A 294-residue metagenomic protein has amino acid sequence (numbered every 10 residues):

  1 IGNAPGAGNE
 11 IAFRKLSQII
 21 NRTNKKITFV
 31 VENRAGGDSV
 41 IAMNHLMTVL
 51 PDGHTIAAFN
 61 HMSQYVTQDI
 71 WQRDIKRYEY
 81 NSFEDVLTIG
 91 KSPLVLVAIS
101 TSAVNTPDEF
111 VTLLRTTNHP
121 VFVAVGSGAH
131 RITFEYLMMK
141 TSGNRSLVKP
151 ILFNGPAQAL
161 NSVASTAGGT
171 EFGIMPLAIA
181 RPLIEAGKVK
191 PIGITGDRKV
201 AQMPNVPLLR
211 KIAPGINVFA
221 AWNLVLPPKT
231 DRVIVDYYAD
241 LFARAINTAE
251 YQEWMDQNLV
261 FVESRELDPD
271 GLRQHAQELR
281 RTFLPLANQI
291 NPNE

Functional and structural regions predicted by a protein language model:
I1-N81, G126-H130, K140-I174, A178 (+3 more regions): N-terminal (or domain-start) structured segment
E10-Q18, R131-E135, M203, Q252 (+1 more regions): Short, surface-exposed alpha-helical segments at coil->helix boundaries
I19-T23, H45-T55, Q68-Q158, L209-P214 (+1 more regions): Hinge/capping helix and adjacent helix->loop/strand transition within the periplasmic-binding protein
N60-H61, S100, P176-A178, G196 (+1 more regions): Short secondary-structure boundary segments
T67-Q68, A201-M203: Cytochrome P450 core scaffold surrounding the K-helix E-X-X-R motif and the conserved "meander" helix-loop region
P191-I192: Mid-to-C-terminal secondary-structure elements that act as membrane-proximal/extracytoplasmic interface segments
R232-E294: An extracytoplasmic/periplasmic, membrane-proximal ligand-sensing/linker region
